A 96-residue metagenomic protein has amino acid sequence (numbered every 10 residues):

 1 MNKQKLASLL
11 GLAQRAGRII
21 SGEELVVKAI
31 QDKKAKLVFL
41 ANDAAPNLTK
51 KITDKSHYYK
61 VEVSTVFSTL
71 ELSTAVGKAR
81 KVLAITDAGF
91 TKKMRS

Functional and structural regions predicted by a protein language model:
M1-L37: N-terminal first-folded block
S8, S68-S96: C-terminal structural segments of small proteins and small subunits
G17, K36-L37, E62-S64, R80-L83: Structural motif
L25, D43-A44, F67, G89: Short beta->alpha linker loops
A29-T53, K60-E62: N-terminal positively charged helical leader segments and presequences
I52-K55, A79: Short, glycine/charged-enriched secondary-structure capping and boundary segments
Y59-L70: Conserved phosphate-binding/catalytic loops in two-lobed NTP-binding clefts
